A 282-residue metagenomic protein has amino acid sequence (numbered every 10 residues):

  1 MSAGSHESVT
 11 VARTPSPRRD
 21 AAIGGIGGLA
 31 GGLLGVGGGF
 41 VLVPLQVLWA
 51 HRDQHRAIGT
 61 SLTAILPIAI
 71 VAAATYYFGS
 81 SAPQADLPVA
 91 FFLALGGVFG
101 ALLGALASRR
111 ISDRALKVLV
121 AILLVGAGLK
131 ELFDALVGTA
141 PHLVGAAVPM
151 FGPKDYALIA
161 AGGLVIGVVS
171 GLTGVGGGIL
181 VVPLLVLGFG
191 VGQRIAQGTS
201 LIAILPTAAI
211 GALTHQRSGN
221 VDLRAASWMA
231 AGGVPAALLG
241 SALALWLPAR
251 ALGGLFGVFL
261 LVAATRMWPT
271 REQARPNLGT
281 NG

Functional and structural regions predicted by a protein language model:
M1-L29, L48-W49, Q54-R56, A74-V168 (+5 more regions): Juxtamembrane transmembrane-helix boundary motif
I26-A30, F40-V41, L45, I210: N-terminal signal-anchor/start-transfer transmembrane helix
G35-L45, L172-L184: Transmembrane helix boundary and interhelical junction motifs in multipass membrane proteins
F40-V41, T63-A64, I179-L180, I202-A203 (+1 more regions): Hydrophobic alpha-helical transmembrane segments of integral membrane proteins, especially lipid-exposed positions
V43-P44, P67, V182-P183, P206 (+1 more regions): Proline-centered helix-kink/hinge sites
I58-L62, Q193-L201: Small-residue hotspots at the loop-to-helix junctions and early N-terminal turns of transmembrane alpha-helices
T63-A72, A107, I202-A209, P235-A236: Membrane-embedded alpha-helical segments of transport systems, primarily multispan ion/solute transporters
G211-H215: Membrane-helix boundary/interface segments in integral membrane proteins
